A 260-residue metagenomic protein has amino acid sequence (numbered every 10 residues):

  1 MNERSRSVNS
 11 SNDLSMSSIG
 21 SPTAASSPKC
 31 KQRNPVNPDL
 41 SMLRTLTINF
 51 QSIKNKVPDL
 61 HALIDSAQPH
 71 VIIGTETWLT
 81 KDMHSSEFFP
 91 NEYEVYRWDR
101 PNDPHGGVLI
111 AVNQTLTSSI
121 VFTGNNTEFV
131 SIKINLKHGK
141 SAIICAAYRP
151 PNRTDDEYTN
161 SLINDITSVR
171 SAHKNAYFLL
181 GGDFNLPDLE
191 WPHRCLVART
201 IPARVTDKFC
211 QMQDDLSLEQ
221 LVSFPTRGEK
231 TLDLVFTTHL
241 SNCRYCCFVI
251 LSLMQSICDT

Functional and structural regions predicted by a protein language model:
M1-T260: A shared catalytic/ligand-binding motif for oxyanion handling
